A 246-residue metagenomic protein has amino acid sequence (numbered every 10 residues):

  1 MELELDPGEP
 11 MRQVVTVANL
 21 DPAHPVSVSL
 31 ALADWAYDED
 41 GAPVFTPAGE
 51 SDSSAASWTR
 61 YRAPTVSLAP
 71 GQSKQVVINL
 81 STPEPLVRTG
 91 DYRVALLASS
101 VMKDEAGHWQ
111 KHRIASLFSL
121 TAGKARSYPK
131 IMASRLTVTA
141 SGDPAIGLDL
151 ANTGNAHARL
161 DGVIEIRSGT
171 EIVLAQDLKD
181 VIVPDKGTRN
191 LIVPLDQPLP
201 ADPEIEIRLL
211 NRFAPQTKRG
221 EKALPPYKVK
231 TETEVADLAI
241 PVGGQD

Functional and structural regions predicted by a protein language model:
M1-H24, T65, P129-S141: Beta-sheet-dominated interaction scaffolds and their linkers
L5, V66-K74, D180-R189: Short proline/glycine- and polar residue-rich coil/turn motifs
V14, V77, T188-D196: Exposed aromatic-hydrophobic patches
V17-P22, L80, L150-G154: Asparagine-centered strand-capping/turn motif at beta-strand->loop junctions
P22-I78, D161, S168-V173: Surface-exposed binding patches on compact interaction domains or structured appendages
P22-P25, G154-R159, P200-A201: A short beta-turn/strand-edge loop motif at beta-sheet boundaries
V26-A36, V44-F45, Q75, S81-T121 (+1 more regions): Terminal connector regions
L120-P129: Proline/serine/threonine-rich low-complexity linkers at boundaries of modular beta-sandwich domains
